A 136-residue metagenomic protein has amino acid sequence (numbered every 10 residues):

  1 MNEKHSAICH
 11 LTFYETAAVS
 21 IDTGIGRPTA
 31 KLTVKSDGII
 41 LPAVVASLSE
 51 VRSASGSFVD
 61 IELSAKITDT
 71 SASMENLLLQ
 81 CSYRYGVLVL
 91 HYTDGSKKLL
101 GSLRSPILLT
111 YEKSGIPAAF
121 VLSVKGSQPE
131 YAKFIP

Functional and structural regions predicted by a protein language model:
M1-E62, R104-S114: Solvent-exposed edge beta-strands and adjacent loop segments that serve as assembly or binding interfaces
M1-K4, Y131-P136: Short amphipathic alpha-helical segments
Y14-T16, D37, T68-A72, T93-G95 (+1 more regions): Generic structural motif
I21-T23, K35, S53, Y83 (+3 more regions): Generic detector of intrinsically disordered, low-complexity, polar/charged segments
I39-A46, H91-F134: Short beta-strand and beta-hairpin "edge-sheet" elements
E50-S73, I116-E130: Oligomerization/assembly interface segments of phage tail-like spikes and tubes
S73-L100: Short, acidic/charged, Gly/Pro-enriched secondary-structure junctions
